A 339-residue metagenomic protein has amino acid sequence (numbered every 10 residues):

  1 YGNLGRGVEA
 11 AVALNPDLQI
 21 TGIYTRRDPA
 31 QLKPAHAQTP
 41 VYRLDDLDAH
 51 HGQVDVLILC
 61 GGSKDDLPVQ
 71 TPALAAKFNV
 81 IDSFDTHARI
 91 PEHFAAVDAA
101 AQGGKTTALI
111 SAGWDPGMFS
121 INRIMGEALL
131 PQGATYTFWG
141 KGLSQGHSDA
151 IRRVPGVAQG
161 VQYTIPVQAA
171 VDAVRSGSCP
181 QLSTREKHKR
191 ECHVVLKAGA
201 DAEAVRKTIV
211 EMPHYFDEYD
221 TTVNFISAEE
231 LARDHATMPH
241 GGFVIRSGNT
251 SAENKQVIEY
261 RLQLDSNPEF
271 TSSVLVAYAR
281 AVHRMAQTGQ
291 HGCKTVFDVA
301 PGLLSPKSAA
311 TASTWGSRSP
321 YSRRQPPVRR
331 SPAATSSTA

Functional and structural regions predicted by a protein language model:
N3-G7, L14-H51, L143-A279: C-terminal substrate-binding/catalytic lobe of Rossmann-fold NAD(P)-dependent oxidoreductases
L47-V56, K64-S83: Rossmann-fold NAD(P) dinucleotide-binding segment
D82-S83, A108-A112, F138, V161-Y163: General beta-strand structural signal in soluble alpha/beta enzymes
F84-A108: Rossmann-fold NAD(P)-binding glycine/threonine-rich loop
K105-L129, L275: Short alpha-helices
M118-A134, D149-Q159, A281: Oxidoreductase and adenylate-handling cofactor-binding alpha/beta cores
Q256-Y321: NAD(P)-dependent Rossmann-like dehydrogenase/reductase catalytic/cofactor-binding core
S319-R324, R329-P332, S336-S337: Low-acidity, Ser/Thr- and Arg-rich intrinsically disordered low-complexity segments
